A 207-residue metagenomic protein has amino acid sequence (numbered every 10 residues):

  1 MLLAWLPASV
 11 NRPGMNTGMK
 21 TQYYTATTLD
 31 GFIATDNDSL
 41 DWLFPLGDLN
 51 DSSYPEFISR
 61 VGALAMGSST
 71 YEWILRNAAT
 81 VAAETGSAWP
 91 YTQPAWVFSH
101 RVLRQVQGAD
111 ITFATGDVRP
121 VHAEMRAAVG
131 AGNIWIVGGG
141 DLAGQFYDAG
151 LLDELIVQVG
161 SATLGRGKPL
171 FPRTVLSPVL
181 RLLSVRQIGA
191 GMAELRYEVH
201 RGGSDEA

Functional and structural regions predicted by a protein language model:
W5, V10-A207: Enzymes that bind and transform nitrogen-containing heteroaromatic metabolites
